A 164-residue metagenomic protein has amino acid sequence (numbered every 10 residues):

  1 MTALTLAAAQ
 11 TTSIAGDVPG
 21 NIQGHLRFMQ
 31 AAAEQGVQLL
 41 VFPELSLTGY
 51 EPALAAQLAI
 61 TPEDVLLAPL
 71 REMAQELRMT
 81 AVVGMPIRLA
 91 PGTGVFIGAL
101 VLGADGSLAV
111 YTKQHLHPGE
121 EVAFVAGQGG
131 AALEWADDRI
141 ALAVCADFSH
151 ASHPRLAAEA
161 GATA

Functional and structural regions predicted by a protein language model:
M1-A8: Extreme N-terminal starter segment of soluble prokaryotic enzymes
T5, G36-V37, R78, R139 (+1 more regions): Short loop/turn motifs at secondary-structure junctions
A8, F42, C145: Generic enzyme active-site microenvironment
Q10-A15: Short polar catalytic/cofactor-binding loops
V18, L26-A104: Cys-nucleophile CN-hydrolase/nitrilase-fold catalytic domain and related Cys-dependent amidase chemistry that acts on
G20-A31, F148-R155: Short, acidic/polar
A90-T163: Active-site catalytic loop in hydrolytic enzyme cores
